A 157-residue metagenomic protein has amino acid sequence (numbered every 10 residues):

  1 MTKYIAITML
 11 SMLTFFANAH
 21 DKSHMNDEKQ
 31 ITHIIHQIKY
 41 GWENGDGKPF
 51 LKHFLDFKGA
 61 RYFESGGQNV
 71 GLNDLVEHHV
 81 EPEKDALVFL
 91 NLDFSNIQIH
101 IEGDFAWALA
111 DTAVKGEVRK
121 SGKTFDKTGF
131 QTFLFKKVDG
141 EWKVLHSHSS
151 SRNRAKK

Functional and structural regions predicted by a protein language model:
T2-M9: Sec-dependent signal peptide recognition, specifically the positively charged N-region followed immediately by
L10-N18: Hydrophobic h-region of N-terminal signal peptides that target proteins for export in Gram-negative bacteria
A17-H53: Short, low-complexity N-terminal intrinsically disordered segments enriched in polar/charged residues
G47-I101, D111: A solvent-exposed, acidic/Ser-Thr-rich amphipathic alpha-helical stretch
V80, F94-I99, V114, F130-K136 (+1 more regions): Hydrophobic/aromatic beta-strand elements that line small-molecule binding cavities or substrate pockets in beta-rich
A86-L87, K115-F125: Short, cysteine-centered beta-strand-loop-beta hairpins and adjacent loop/turn segments enriched in charged/polar
D104-V114: A short hydrophobic beta-strand element
W107, T128-A155: Short beta-strand edge/turn micro-motifs at domain boundaries
